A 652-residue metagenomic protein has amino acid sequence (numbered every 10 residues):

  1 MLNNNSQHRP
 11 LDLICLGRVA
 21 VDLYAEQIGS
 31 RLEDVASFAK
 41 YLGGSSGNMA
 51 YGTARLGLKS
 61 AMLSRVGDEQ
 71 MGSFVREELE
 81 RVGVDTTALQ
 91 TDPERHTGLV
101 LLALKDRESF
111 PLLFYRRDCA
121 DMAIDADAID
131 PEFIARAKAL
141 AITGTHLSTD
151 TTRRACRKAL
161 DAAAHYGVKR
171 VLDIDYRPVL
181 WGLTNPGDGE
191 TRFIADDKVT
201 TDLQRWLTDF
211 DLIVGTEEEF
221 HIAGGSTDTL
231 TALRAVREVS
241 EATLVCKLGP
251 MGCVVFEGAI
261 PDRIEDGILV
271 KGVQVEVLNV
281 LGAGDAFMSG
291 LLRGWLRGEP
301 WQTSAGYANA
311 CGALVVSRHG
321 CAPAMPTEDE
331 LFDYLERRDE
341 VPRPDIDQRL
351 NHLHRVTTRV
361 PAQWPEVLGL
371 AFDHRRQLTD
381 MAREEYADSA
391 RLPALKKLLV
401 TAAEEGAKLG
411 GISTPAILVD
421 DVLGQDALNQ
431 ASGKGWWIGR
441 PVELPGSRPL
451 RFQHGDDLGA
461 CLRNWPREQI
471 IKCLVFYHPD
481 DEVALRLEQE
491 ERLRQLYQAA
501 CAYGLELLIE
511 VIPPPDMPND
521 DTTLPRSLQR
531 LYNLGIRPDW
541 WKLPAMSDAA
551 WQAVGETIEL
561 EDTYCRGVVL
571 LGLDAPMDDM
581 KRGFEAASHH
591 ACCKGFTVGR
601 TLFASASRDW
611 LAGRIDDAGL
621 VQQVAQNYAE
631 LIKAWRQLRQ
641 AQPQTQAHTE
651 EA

Functional and structural regions predicted by a protein language model:
M1-I14, D161-H165, G225-R349: Conserved phosphate-binding/catalytic region of the ribokinase-like
L2-D85, E108, I124, E276 (+1 more regions): Glycine-rich phosphate/adenosyl-contacting loop at the front of the ribokinase-like
K59-G144, F332-V341: Conserved N-terminal subdomain of the carbohydrate kinase-like
P178-D266: Conserved phosphate/ATP/ADP-binding segment of small-molecule kinases
V341-D481, R537, R566, M577-A587 (+2 more regions): Alpha/beta catalytic barrel-like cores
L370, E510, W541, G599: Conserved, mostly hydrophobic/aromatic
K397-E405, D456-I470, H478, E482-R494 (+6 more regions): Alpha/beta enzyme core
S432-E443, Q489-L508, V554-L573, Q623-Q637: Alpha-helix-loop-beta-strand connector modules within alpha/beta enzyme cores
